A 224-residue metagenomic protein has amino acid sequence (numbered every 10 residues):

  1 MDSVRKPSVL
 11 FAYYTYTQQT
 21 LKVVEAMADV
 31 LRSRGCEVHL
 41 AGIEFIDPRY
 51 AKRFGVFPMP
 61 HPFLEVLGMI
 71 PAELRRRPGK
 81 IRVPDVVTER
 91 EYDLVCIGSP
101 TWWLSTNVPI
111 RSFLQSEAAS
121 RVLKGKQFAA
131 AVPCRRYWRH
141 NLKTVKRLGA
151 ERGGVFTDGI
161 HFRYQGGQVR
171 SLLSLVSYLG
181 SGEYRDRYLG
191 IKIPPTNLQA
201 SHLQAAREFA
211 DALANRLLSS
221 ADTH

Functional and structural regions predicted by a protein language model:
M1-S99, L104-V108, S112-Q115, A119-K124 (+1 more regions): N-terminal beta1-alpha1-beta2 submodule of the flavodoxin-like/Rossmannoid cofactor-binding fold
Q19, Y137, L198-S201: Extracytoplasmic/periplasmic, Sec-exported soluble proteins
A41-R53, G159-S177: Short, solvent-exposed beta-strand-terminating loops
V56-H61, R147-L148, L175-Y178: Short, hinge-like loop/turn segments at secondary-structure boundaries
S99, V132-R135, T196: Second-shell loop/turn segments in exported
T106, W138-N141, H202: Conserved donor sugar-nucleotide recognition element shared by glycan-biosynthetic enzymes
Q127-L173: Short, glycine-/small-residue-rich phosphate/pyrophosphate-handling segment
Q165-H224: Glycine-rich phosphate/pyrophosphate-binding loop and the adjoining helix
